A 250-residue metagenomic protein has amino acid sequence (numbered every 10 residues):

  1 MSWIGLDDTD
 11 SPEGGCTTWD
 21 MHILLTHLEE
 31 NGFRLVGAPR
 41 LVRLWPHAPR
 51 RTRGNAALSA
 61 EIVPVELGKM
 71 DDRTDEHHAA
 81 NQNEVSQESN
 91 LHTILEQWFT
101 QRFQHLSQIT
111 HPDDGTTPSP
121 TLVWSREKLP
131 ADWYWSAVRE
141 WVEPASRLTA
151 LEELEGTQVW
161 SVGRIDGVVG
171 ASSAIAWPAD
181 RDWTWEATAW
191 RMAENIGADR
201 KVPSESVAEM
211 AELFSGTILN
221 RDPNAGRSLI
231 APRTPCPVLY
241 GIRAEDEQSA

Functional and structural regions predicted by a protein language model:
S2-A250: Conserved mixed alpha/beta catalytic, RNA-binding, or beta-rich assembly cores of soluble enzyme, regulatory
